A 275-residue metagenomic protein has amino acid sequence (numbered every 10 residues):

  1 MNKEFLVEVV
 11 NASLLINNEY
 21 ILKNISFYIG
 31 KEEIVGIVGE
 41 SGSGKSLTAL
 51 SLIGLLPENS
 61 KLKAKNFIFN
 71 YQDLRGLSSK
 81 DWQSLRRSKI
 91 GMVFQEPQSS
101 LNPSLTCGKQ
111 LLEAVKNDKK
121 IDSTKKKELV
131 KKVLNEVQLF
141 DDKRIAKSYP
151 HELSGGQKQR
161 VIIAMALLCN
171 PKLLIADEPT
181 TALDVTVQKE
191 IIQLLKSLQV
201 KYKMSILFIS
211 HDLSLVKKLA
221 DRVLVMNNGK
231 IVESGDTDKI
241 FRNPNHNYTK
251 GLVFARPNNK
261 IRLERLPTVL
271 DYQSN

Functional and structural regions predicted by a protein language model:
F5, F140-K143, D236-N275: Short catalytic/signature loops enriched in Gly
K61-D73: Conserved ABC transporter NBD signature motif
S148-L153, Q157: Conserved ABC ATPase signature
L168-K172: A short, proline-enriched helix->beta-strand linker immediately N-terminal to the Walker B motif in ABC-type P-loop
V216-K218: A short, surface-exposed alpha-helical micro-motif characterized by mixed small hydrophobic and charged/polar residues
R222, S234: Short, glycine/charged-rich "phosphate-handling" switch motifs in NTP-dependent and phosphotransfer domains
